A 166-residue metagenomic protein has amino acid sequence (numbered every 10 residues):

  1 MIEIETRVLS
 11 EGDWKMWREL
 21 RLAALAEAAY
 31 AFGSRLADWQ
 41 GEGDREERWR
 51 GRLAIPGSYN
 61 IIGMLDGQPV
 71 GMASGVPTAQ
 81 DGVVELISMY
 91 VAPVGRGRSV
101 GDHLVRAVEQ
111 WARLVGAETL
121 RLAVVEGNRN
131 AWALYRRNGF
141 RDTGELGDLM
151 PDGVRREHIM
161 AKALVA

Functional and structural regions predicted by a protein language model:
I2-T6: Extreme N-terminal starter segment of soluble prokaryotic enzymes
V8-G12, M16-V94, V105-A107, W111 (+3 more regions): Acetyl-CoA-dependent GNAT
W49, G101, A131: Acidic, amphipathic alpha-helical patches
R98: Flexible nucleotide-binding loop
E118-R121, V125-A133, R137-A166: C-terminal "cap" of GNAT-fold acetyltransferases
